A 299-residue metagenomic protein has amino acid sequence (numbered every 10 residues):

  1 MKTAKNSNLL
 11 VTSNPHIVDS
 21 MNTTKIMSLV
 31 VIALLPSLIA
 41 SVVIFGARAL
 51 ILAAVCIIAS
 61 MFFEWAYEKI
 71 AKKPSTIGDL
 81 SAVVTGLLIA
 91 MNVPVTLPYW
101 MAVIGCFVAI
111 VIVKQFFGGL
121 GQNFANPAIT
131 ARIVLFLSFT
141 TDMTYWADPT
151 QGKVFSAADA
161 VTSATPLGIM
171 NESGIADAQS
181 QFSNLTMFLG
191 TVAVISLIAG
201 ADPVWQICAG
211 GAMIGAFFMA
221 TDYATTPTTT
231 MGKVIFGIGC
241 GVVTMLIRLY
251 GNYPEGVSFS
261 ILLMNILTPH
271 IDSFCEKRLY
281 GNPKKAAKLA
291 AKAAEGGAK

Functional and structural regions predicted by a protein language model:
M1-M61, A287, A291-K299: N-terminal signal-anchor module of multipass membrane proteins
L29-S37, L52-E64, S81-G86, A90 (+12 more regions): Alpha-helical transmembrane segments in multi-pass membrane proteins
A40, T85-P94, A176-Q179, I214-T221: Generic transmembrane alpha-helix motif of multi-pass integral membrane proteins
G46, A66-P74, P94-V103, G119-A125 (+1 more regions): Transmembrane alpha-helix boundary signature
G46-I58, T96-G105, A201-A212: Structural signature of hydrophobic alpha-helical transmembrane segments
F62-K73, I110-G121, Q179, F217-T226: C-terminal ends of transmembrane helices
Q122-F182: Long hydrophobic alpha-helical segments that form multi-pass transmembrane helix bundles in integral membrane proteins
F124-I129, L185, W205-A212, K233-F236 (+1 more regions): Loop-to-transmembrane alpha-helix initiation sites
